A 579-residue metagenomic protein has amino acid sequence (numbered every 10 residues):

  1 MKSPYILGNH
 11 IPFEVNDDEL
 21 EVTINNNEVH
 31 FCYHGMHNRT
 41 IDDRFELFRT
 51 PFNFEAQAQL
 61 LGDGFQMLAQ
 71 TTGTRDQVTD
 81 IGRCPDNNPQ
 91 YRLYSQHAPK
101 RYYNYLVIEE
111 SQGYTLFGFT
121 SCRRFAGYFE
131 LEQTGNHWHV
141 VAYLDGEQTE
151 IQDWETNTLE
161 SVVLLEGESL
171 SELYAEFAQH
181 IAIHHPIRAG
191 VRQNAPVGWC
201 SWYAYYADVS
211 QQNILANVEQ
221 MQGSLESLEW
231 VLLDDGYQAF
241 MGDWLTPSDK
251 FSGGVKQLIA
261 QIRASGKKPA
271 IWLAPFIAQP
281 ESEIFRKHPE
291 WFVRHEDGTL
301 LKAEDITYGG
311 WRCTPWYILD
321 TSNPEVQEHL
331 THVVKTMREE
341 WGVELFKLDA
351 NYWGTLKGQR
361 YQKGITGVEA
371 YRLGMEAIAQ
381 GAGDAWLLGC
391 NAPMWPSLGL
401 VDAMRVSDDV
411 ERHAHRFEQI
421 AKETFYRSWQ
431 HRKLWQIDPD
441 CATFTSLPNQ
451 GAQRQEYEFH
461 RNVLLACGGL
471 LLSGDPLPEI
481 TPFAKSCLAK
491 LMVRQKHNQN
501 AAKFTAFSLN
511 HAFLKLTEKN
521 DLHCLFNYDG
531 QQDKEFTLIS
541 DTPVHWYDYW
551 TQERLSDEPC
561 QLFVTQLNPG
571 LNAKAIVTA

Functional and structural regions predicted by a protein language model:
M1-F177: N-terminal accessory beta-strand-rich subdomains and adjacent acidic, glycine-rich linkers that precede catalytic cores
E172-A195, L387: Acidic/polar, glycine-enriched structural segments that form the non-catalytic walls/loops of the carbohydrate-binding
A195-W199, A204-K335, E339-Y361: Aromatic-lined carbohydrate-binding/catalytic grooves of carbohydrate-active enzymes
Y205-V209, Q238-G242, F276-E281, W353-K357 (+7 more regions): Flexible loop/turn segments at secondary-structure boundaries
R286-E328, E369-I480: Glycan-recognition surfaces
F459-N500, N572-K574: Catalytic cores of secreted or luminal carbohydrate-active enzymes
L464-C467, L472, T505-V544, Y549 (+1 more regions): Carbohydrate-binding surface patches
S556-A579: C-terminal beta-strand-rich structural cap/linker in extracellular carbohydrate-active enzymes
